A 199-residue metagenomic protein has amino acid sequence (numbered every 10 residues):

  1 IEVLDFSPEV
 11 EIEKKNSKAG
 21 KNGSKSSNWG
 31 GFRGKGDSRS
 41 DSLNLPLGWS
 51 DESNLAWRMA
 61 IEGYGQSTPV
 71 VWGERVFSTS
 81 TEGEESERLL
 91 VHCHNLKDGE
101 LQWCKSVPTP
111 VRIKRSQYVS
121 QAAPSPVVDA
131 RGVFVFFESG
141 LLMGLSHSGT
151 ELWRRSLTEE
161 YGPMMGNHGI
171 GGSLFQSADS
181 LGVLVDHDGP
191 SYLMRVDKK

Functional and structural regions predicted by a protein language model:
I1-K199: Noncatalytic, solvent-exposed loop/strand surfaces of beta-propeller-type extracellular/periplasmic domains
